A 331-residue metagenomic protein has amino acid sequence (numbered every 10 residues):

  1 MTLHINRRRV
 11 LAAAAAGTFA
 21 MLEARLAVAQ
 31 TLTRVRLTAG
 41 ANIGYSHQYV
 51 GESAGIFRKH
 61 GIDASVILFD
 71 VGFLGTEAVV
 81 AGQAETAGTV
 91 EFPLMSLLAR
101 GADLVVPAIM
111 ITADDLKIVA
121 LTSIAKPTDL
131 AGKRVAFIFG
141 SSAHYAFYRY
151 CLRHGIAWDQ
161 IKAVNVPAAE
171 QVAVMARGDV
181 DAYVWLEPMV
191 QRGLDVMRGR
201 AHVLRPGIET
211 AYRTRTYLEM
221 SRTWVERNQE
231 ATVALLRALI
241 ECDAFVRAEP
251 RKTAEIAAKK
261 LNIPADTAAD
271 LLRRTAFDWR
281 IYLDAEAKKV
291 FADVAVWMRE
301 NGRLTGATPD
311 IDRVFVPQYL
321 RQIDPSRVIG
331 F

Functional and structural regions predicted by a protein language model:
M1-G17: N-terminal secretory signal peptides and thylakoid transit peptides that target proteins across membranes
A29-P167, V172-V174, D181-E187, H202-P206 (+1 more regions): Short, glycine-/small- and polar/acidic-enriched structural segments that line small-molecule recognition paths
S65, F73, L271-A276, A285 (+1 more regions): Short linear loop/turn motifs
A84-G88, A176-D181, R274-V290, R321-V328: Short amphipathic alpha-helical segments at helix boundaries and their inter-helical linkers
F92-P93, V164, A169-K260: Pocket-lining segment of extracytoplasmic ligand-binding domains
E226-T305: Secondary-structure end/capping motifs
M298-F331: Conserved C-terminal helix/tail region of periplasmic/extracytoplasmic solute-binding proteins
